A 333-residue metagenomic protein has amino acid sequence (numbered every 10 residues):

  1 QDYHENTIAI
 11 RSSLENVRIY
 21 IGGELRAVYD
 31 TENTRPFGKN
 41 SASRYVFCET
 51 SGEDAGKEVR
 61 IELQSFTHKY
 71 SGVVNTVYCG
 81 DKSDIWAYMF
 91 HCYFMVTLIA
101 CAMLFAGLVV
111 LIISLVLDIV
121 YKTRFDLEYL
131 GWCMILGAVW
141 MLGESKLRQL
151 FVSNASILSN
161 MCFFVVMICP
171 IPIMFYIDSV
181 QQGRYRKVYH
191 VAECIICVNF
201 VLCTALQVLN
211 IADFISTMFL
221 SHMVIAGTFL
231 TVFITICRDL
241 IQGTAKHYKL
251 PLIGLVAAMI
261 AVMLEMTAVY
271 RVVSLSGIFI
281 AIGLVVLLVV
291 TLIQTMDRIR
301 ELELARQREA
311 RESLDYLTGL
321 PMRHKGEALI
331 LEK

Functional and structural regions predicted by a protein language model:
D2-I21, V59-I61: Aromatic-lined ligand-binding clefts that engage carbohydrates, nucleic acids, or primary amines
I21-E58, Q64-N75: Beta-strand-rich ligand-recognition modules
T67-V96: Exposed low-complexity, polar/acidic, P/S/T/G-rich flexible segments that act as propeptides, protease-susceptible
M89-I119, M223-C237: First transmembrane helix
L98-R148: Conserved, compact domain cores that house catalytic/ligand-binding motifs in diverse enzymes and effector modules
G137-R308: Interfacial "cap-and-anchor" motif at the non-cytosolic start of specific transmembrane alpha-helices
R308-L329: Conserved nucleotide-binding and Mg2+-coordinating catalytic segments in signaling enzymes
E332-K333: Nucleotide second-messenger and two-component phosphorelay signaling modules
